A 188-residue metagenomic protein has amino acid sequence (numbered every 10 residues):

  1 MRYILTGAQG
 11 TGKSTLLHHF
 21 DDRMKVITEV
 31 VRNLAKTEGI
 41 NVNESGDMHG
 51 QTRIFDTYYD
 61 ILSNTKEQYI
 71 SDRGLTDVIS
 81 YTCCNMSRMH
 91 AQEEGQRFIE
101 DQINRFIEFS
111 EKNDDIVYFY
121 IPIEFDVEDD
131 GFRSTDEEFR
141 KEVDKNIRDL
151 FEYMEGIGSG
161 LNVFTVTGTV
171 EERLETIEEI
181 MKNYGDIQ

Functional and structural regions predicted by a protein language model:
M1-R2: Pre-Walker A (Motif I) flank of P-loop NTPase domains
L5: Hydrophobic anchor at the beta1->P-loop junction of P-loop NTPases
Q9: The conserved Walker
K13: Conserved lysine of the Walker
H18-D60: Conserved substrate/cofactor phosphate-moiety recognition/catalytic segment in nucleotide-dependent phosphotransferases
H49-N113: Glycine-rich phosphate-binding loop used to anchor ATP phosphates in small-molecule kinases, encompassing both
N85-E152, S159-G168: A glycine- and Lys/Arg-enriched "phosphate-lid" helix/loop adjacent to the NTP-binding pocket of small-molecule kinases
